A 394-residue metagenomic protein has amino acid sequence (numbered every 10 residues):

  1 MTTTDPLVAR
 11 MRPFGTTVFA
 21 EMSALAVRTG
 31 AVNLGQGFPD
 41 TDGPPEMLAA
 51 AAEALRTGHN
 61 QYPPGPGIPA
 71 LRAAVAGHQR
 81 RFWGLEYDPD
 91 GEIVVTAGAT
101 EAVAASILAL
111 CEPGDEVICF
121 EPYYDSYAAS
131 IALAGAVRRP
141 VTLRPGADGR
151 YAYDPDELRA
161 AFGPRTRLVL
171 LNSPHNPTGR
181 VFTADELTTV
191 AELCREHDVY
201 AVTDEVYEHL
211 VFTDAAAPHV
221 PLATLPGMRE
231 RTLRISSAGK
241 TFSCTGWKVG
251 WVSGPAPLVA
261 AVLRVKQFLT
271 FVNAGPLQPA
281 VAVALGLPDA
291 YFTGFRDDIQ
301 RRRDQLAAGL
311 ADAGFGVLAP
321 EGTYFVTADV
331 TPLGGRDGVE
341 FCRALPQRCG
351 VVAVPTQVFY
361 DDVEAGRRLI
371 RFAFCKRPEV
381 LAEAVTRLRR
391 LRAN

Functional and structural regions predicted by a protein language model:
T2-G98, A105, E157, A284-L287 (+1 more regions): N-terminal small-domain helix-loop-helix segment of the aminotransferase-like
T29, A134, E196-H197, A313 (+1 more regions): Helix C-cap/helix->beta junction micro-motif
A109-I131: Conserved PLP-anchoring active-site segment centered on the Schiff-base-forming lysine
L133-R139: A short helix-loop-beta submotif of the ANL/AMP-binding
R139, L143-A217: Active-site phosphate-binding strand-loop segment of PLP-dependent enzymes
R159-A160, A344-A353, F359-N394: PLP-dependent enzyme catalytic core of the Aspartate aminotransferase-like
R229-Q300, G309, L391-R392: Conserved core segment of the aminotransferase class I/II
A282, D298-A307, V317-V330: Conserved glycine-rich beta-strand-loop-beta hairpin in the small C-terminal domain of fold type I
